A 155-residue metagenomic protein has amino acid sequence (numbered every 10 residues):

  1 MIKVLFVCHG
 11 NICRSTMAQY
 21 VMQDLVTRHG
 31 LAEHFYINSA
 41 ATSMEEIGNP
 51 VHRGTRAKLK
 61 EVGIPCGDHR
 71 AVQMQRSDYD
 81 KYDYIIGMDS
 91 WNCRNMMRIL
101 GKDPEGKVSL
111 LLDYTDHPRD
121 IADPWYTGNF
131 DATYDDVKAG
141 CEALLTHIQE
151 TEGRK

Functional and structural regions predicted by a protein language model:
M1-K81, T146-K155: Conserved active-site segments centered on acidic
C8, L59, I86-G87, V137: Hydrophobic structural packing positions in well-ordered secondary structure
S15, M88-D89: Replace "coordinates the UDP/GDP/TDP-sugar" with "coordinates nucleotide-activated sugar donors
D78, Y84, S90-K155: Phosphate-binding/catalytic loops
